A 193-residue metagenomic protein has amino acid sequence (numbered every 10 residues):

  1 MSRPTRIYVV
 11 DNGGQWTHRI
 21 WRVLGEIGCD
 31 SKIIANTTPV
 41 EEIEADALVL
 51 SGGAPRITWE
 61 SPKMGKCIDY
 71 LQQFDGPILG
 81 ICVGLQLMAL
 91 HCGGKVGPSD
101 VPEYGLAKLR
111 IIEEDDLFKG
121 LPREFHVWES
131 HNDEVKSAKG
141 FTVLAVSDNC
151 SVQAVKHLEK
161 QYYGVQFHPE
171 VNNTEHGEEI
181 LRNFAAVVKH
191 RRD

Functional and structural regions predicted by a protein language model:
S2-T5, V165: Active-site proximal loop and beta-alpha junction motif in alpha/beta enzyme cores
R3-P4, D30, T38-P39, E113-E124 (+1 more regions): Short, glycine- and charge-enriched coil/turn segments that flank and shape catalytic ligand pockets
P4-V10, G14-I81, C92, A186: Flexible gly/pro-rich beta->alpha loop and the following alpha-helix that scaffold active-site loops
G65-I81, Q86-E179, A186-V187: Pocket-forming structural segment of enzyme catalytic cores
V187-D193: Charged phosphate-binding loop/patch that engages nucleotide di/tri-phosphates or the phosphate backbone of nucleic
